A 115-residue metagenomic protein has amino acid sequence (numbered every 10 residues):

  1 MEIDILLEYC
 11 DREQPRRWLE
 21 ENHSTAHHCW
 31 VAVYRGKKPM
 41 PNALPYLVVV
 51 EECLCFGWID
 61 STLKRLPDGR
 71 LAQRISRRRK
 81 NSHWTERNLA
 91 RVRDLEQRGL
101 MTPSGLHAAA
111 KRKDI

Functional and structural regions predicted by a protein language model:
M1-I115: Charge-dense, helix-prone N-terminal extensions
